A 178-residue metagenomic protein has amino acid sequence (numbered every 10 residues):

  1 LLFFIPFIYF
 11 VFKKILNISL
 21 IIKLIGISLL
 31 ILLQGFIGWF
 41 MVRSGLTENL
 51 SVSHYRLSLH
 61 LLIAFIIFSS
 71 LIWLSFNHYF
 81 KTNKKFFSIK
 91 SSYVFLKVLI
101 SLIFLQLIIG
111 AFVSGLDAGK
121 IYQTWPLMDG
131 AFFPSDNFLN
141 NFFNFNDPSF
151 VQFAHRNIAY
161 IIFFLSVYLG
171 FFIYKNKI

Functional and structural regions predicted by a protein language model:
L1-I178: Polytopic transmembrane helical bundles with strong interfacial aromatic enrichment
